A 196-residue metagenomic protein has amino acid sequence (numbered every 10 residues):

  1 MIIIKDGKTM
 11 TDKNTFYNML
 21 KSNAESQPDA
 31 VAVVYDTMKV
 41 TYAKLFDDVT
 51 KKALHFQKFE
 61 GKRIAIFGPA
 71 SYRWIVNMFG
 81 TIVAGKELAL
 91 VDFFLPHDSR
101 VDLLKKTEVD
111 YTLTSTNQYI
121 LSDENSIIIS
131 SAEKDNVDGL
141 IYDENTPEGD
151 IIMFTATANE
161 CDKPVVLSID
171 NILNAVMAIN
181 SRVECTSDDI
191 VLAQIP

Functional and structural regions predicted by a protein language model:
I3-V31, D47-D48, R63, P96: AMP-binding/adenylate-forming domain of the ANL superfamily
T11-K13, P28, D135-A156, E160-C161 (+2 more regions): Conserved pre-ATP/AMP-binding loop-to-beta segment of ANL
N18-V40, I152, C161: AMP-dependent adenylate-forming
D29-A30, A43-I66, L95-V101, T186: ANL superfamily AMP-binding
M38, K52-F94, I190-P196: Conserved AMP-binding/adenylate-forming
A53-L54, M78, A89, F93-N117 (+2 more regions): Conserved ATP-dependent adenylate/AMP-binding module captured primarily in the ANL superfamily
I64, V109-S115, S126-I128: Short, hydrophobic beta-strand segments that form beta-sheet elements in well-ordered domains
